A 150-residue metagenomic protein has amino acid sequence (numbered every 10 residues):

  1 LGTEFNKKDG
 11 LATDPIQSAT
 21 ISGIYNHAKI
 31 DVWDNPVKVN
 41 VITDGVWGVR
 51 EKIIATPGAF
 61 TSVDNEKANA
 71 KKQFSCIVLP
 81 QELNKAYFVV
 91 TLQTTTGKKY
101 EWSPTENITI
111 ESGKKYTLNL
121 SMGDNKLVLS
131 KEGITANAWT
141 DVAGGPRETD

Functional and structural regions predicted by a protein language model:
E4-S112, P146-D150: Tryptophan-paired
K99, T105-D150: Extracellular beta-sheet/turn segments enriched in Thr/Pro/Gly and aliphatic residues
